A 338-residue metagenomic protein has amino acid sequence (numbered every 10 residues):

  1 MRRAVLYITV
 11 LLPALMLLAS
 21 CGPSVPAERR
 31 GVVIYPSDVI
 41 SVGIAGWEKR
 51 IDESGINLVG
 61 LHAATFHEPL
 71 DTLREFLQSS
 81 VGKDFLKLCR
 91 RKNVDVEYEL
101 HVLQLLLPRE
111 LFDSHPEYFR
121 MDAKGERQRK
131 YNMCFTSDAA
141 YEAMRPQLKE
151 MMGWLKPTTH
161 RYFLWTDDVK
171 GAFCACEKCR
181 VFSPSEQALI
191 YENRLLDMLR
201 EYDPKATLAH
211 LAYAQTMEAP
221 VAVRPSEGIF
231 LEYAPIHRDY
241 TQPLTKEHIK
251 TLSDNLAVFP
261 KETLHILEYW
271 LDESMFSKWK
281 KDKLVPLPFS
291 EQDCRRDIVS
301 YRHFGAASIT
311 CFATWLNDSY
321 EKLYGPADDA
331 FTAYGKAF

Functional and structural regions predicted by a protein language model:
M1, S20, K250-S253: N-terminal short leaders/motifs
M1-T9: Bacterial N-terminal signal peptides that target proteins for export
Y7, S20-S24, L164: Short, compositionally biased low-complexity segments
I8, L18, L271-D272: Short intrinsically disordered, low-complexity segments
L12-P13, F66: Intrinsically disordered and other compositionally biased segments
P13-E28: Bacterial Sec-dependent signal peptides at the C-terminal "C-region" and cleavage site
R30-H248, L252, L256-I298, A306-F338: Aromatic-lined carbohydrate-binding surfaces of glycoside hydrolases
